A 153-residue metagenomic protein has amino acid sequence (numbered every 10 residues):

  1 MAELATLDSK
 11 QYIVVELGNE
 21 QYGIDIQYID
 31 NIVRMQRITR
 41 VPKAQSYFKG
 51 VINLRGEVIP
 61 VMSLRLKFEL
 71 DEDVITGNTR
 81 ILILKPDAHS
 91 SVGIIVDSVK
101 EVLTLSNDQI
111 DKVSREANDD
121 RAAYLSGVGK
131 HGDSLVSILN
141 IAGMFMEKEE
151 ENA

Functional and structural regions predicted by a protein language model:
M1-A153: An acidic, low-aromatic, low-complexity terminal/linker signal
